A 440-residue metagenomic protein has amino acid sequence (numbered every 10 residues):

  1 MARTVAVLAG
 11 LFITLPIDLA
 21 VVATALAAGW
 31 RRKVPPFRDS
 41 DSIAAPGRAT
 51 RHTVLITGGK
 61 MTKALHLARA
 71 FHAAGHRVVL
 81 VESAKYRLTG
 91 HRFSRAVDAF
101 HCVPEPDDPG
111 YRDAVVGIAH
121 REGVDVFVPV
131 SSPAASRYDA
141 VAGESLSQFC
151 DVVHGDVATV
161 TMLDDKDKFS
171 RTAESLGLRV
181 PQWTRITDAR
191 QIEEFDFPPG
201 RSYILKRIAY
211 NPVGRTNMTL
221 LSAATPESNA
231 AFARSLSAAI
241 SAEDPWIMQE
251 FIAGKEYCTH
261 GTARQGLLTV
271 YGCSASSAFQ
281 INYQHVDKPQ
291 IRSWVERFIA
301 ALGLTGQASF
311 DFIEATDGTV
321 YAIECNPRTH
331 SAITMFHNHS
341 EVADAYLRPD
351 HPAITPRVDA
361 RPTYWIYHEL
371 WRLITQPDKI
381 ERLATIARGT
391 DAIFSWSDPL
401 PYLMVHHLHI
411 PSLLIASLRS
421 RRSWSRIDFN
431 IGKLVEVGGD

Functional and structural regions predicted by a protein language model:
M1-H154: ATP-binding N-terminal substructure of ATP-dependent carboxylate-amine bond-forming enzymes
T159-P245, Q265-G266, P289-S293: Active-site nucleotide/adenylate-binding loops and adjacent lid/helix of ATP-dependent enzymes
V213, S276-Y283, N326-H339: Glycine-rich phosphate/pyrophosphate-binding beta-alpha loops
P226-E296, I313-Y321: Phosphate-binding site of ATP-dependent enzymes
I247, Q307-S309, I354-A360: Flexible, glycine/charged-enriched surface loops at secondary-structure junctions
G261, L302-M335: Conserved metal-phosphate-binding beta-hairpin within the catalytic cores of diverse ATP-dependent phosphoryl-transfer
D344-D440: Peripheral (often C-terminal) accessory segments that flank ATP-dependent C-N-forming ligase machineries
